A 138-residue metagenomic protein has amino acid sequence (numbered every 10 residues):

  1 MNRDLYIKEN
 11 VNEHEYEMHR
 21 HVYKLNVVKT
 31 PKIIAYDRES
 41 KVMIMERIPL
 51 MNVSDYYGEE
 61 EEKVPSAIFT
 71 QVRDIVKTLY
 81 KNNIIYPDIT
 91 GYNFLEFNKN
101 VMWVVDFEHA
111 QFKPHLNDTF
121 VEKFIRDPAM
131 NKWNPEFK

Functional and structural regions predicted by a protein language model:
M1-R20: ATP-binding glycine-rich loop module of kinase domains
M18-K29: Structural motif at the C-terminus of the N-lobe alphaC helix and the adjacent alphaC-beta4 loop of the Hanks-type
T30-I68: Conserved structural core of kinase catalytic domains
A67, K81, F97-K138: C-lobe/activation-segment region of protein kinase-like
K81-G91, E96: Catalytic-loop of the protein kinase fold
